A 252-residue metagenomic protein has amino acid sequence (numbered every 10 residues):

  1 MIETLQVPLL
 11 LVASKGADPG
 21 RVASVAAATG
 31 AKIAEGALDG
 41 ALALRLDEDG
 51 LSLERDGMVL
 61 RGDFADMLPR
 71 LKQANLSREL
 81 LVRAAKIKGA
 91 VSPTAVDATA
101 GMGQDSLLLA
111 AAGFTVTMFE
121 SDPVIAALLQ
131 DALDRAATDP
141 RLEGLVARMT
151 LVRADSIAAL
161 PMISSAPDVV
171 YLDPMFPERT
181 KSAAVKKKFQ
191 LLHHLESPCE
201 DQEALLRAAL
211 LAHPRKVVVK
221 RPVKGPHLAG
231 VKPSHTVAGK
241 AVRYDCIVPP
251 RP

Functional and structural regions predicted by a protein language model:
M1-A95, A111-A112, R251-P252: S-adenosyl-L-methionine
T94-L129: Basic (Lys/Arg-enriched) interaction patch that binds polyanionic ligands
A95-L108, P167-K186: Conserved proline-anchored active-site loop of SAM-dependent methyltransferases that bridges a beta-strand
T115, F119-V169: S-adenosyl-L-methionine
D155-A159, S197-L210: A short, acidic, amphipathic alpha-helical segment used as a generic capping/interface helix at domain edges
P174-L205: Mobile active-site "lid"/loop adjacent to the S-adenosyl-L-methionine
Q202-V248: Conserved Class I SAM-dependent methyltransferase catalytic core
